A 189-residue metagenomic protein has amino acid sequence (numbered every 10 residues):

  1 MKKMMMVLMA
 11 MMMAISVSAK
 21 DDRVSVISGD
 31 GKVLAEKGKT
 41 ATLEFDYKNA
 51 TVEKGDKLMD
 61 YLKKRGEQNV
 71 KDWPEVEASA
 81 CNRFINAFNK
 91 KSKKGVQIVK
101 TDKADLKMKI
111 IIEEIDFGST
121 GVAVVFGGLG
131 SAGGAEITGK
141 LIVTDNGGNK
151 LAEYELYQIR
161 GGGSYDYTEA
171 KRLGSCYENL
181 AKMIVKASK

Functional and structural regions predicted by a protein language model:
M1-R23: Bacterial Sec-dependent N-terminal signal peptides
M4, K48-A50, I115, N146: Generic structural motif
A19-N82, V185-K189: A structural "domain/chain start" motif
D21-S25, G95-N149, Q158-Y167: Surface-exposed short loop/turn segments
T51-K57, S119-T120, L151-A152: Short acidic/His/Gly/Ser-rich catalytic and metal-binding motifs that mark active-site loops of diverse hydrolases
L62-E75, G147-S188: Short secondary-structure boundary motifs at beta->alpha junctions and helix caps
K71-V99: Mid-chain, structured segments of secreted extracytoplasmic proteins
S79, R83, D105, S175: Short, well-structured alpha-helical interface segments that form or flank functional binding sites
